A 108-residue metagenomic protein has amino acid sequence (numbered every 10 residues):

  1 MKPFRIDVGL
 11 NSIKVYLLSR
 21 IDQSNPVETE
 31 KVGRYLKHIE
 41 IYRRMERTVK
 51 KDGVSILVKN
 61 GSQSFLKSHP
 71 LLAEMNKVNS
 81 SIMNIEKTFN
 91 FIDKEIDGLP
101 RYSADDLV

Functional and structural regions predicted by a protein language model:
M1-L66, L71, D106-V108: Extended, surface-exposed interaction regions
N79-Y102, L107-V108: Alpha-helix capping/hinge segments and adjacent helical runs
